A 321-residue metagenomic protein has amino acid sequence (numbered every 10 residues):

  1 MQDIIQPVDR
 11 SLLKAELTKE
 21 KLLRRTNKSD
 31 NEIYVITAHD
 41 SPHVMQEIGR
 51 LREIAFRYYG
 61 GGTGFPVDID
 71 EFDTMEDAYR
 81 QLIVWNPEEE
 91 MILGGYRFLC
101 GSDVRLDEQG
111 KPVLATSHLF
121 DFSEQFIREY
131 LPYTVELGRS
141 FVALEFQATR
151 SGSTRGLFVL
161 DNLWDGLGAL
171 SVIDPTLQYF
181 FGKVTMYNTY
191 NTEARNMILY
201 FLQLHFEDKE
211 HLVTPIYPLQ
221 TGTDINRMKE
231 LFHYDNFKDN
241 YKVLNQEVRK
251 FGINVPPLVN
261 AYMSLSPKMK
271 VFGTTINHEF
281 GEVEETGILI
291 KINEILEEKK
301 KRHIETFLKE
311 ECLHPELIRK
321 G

Functional and structural regions predicted by a protein language model:
M1-H39: Conserved N-terminal entry element of GNAT/NAT acetyltransferase domains
R25-D70, Q81-C100: Short amphipathic alpha-helix that is part of the acyltransferase structural core
T37-D40, N86-E88, R97-D103, R139-L144 (+3 more regions): Short, flexible loop/turn elements at secondary-structure junctions
T63, D103-K268: Acyl-donor binding region in acyl/amide transferases
F72-I83, L106, M269-K270, F280-T286 (+1 more regions): A short helix-loop-beta-strand connector motif used in the catalytic cores of GNAT acetyltransferases and, in some
E76-D77, I83-N86, M91-D121: Scaffold helices S1-S3 of the voltage-sensor/voltage-sensor-like domain in six-transmembrane cation channels
P257-S264, M269-I290: Aromatic sugar-binding interfaces of carbohydrate-active proteins
E284-G321: C-terminal non-catalytic accessory extensions
